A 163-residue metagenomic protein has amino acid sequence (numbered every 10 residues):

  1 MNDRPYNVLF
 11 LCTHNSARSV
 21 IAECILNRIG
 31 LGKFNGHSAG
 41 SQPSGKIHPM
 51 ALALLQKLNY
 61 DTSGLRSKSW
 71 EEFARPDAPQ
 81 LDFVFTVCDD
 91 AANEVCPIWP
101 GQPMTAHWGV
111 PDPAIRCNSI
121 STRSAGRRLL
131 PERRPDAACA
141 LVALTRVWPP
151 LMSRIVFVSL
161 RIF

Functional and structural regions predicted by a protein language model:
M1-A143: Short polar/charged helix/loop
T145-W148, S153-R154, S159-F163: Low-acidity, Ser/Thr- and Arg-rich intrinsically disordered low-complexity segments
